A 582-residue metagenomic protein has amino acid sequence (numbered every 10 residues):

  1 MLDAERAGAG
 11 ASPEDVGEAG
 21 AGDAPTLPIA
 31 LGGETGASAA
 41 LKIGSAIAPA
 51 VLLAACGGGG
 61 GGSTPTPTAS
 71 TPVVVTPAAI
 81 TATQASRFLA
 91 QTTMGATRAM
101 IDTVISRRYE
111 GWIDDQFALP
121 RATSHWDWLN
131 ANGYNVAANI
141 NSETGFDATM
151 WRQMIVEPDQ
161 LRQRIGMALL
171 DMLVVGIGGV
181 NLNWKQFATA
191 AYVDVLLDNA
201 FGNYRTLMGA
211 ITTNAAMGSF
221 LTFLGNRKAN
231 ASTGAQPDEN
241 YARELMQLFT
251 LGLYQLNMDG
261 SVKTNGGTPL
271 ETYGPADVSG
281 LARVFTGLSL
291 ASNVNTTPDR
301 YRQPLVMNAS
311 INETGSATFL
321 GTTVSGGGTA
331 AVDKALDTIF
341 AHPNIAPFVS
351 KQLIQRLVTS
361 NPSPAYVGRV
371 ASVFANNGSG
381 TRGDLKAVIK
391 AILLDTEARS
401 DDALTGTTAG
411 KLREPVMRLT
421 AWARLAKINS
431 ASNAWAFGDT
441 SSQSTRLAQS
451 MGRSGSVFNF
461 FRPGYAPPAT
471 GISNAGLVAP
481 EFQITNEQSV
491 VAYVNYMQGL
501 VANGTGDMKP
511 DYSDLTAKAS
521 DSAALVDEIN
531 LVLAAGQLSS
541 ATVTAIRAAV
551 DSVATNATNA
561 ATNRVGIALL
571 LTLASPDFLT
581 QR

Functional and structural regions predicted by a protein language model:
M1-A9, E14, E18, P25-A54: Sec-dependent bacterial lipoprotein signal peptides
L27, L31, I47-T76: Bacterial Sec-dependent N-terminal signal peptides
V74-A122: N-terminal mature-domain "stem" immediately C-terminal to a signal peptide or N-terminal signal-anchor/transmembrane
S86, A90-T93, Y134, L173 (+4 more regions): Flexible, low-complexity segments enriched for small/polar residues
I105-R108, F117, L129-G133, E143-W151 (+2 more regions): Active-site substrate-binding loop specific to GH73 endo-beta-N-acetylglucosaminidase modules in bacterial autolysins
G145-F146, V156-R164: Amphipathic interfacial helices
D159-R162, L173-G178: Short, contiguous, well-structured surface segments enriched in hydrophobic/aromatic residues
